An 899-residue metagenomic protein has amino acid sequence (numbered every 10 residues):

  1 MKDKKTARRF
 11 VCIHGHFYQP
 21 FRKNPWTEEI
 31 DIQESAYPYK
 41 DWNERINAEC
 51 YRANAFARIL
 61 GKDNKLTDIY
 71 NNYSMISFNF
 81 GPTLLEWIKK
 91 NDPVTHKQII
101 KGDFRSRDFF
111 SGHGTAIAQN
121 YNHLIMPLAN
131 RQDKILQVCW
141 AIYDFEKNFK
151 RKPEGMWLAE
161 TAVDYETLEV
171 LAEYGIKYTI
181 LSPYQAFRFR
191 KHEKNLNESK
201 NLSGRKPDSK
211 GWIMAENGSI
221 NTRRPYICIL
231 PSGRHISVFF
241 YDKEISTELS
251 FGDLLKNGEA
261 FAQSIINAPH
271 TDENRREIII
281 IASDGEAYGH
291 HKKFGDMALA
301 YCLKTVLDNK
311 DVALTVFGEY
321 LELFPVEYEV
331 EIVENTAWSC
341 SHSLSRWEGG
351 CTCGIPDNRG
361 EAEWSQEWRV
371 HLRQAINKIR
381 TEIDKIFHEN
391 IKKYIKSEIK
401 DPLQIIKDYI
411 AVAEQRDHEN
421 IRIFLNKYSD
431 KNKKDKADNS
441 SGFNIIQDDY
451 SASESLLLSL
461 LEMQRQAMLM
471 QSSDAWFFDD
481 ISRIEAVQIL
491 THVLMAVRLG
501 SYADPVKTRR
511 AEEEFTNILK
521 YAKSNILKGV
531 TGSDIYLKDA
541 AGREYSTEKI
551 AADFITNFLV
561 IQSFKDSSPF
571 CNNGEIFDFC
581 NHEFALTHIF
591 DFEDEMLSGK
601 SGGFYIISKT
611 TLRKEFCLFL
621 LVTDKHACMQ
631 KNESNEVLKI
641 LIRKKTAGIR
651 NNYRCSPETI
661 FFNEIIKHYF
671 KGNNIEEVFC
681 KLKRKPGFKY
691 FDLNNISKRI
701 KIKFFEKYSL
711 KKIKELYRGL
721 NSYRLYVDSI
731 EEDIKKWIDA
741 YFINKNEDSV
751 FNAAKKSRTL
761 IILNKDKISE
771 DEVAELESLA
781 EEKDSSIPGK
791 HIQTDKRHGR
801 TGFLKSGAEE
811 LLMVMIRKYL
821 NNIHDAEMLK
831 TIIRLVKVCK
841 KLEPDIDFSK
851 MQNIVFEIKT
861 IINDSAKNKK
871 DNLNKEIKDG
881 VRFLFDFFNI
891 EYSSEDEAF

Functional and structural regions predicted by a protein language model:
K4-G61, T83, S199-F564, R643-L725: Active-site and substrate-binding clefts of carbohydrate-active enzymes
F10-G15, Q19-Q132, L136-Q137, K152-L158 (+2 more regions): Short, well-structured secondary-structure segments
F78-F80, W157-T161, L181-S182, F239-Y241 (+2 more regions): Short His-Asn-centered micro-motif
K97-F110, G114-T115, C139, R151 (+3 more regions): Acidic, His- and aromatic-enriched active-site or binding-groove loops in soluble protein domains that engage sugars
H123, P153-V163, D284-Y288, R483-V487: Conserved short loop/turn motifs at secondary-structure junctions
K134-L158, I266-I280: CE4/NodB-like, metal-dependent polysaccharide N-deacetylase domain that modifies extracellular/periplasmic N-acetylated
V506-N632, L638-I640: C-terminal amphipathic alpha-helical interaction region
Y726-F899: Extended alpha-helical scaffold segments
